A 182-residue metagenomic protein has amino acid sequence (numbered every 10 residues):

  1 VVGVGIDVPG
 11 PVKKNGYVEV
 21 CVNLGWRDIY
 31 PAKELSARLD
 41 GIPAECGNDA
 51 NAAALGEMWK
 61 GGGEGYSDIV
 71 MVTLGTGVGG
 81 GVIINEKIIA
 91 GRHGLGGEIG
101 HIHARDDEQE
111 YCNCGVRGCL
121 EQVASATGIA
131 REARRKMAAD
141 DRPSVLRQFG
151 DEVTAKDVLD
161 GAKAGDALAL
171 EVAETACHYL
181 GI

Functional and structural regions predicted by a protein language model:
V2-V70: Glycine-rich phosphate-binding loop and adjoining helix at the ATP-binding site of ATP-dependent phosphoryl-transfer
G10-V12, Q109, R135: Active-site/binding-pocket entry motifs
K14, I84-N85, K163: Short, ordered coil/turn segments that flank beta-strands lining enzyme active or ligand-binding pockets
E64-V123: Glycine-rich phosphate-binding loop of actin/hexokinase-like ATP-binding domains
R117-I182: A mobile "lid/hinge" subdomain adjacent to the ATP/sugar-phosphate binding pocket shared across diverse ATP-dependent
